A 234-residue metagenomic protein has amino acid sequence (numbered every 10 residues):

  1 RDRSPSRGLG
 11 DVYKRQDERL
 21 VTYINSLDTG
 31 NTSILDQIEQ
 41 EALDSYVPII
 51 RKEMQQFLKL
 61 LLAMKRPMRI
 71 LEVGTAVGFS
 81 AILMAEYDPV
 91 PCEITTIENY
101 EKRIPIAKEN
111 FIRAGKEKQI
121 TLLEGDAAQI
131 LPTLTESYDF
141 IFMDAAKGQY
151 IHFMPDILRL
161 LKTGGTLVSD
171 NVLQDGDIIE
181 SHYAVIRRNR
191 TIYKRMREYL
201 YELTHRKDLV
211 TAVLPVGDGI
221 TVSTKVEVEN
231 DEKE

Functional and structural regions predicted by a protein language model:
R1-Y13: Single conserved hydrophobic/aromatic residue that forms the stacking wall/gate of nucleotide- or nucleobase-binding
D2, V47-R51, N189: Short acidic-aromatic active-site loops that bind/stabilize oxyanions
L9, T32-L35, P91, G217: A structure-centric signal for secondary-structure junctions around beta-strands
D11, L27-N31, S80, I192: N-proximal short alpha-helices
K14-L71: Class I SAM-dependent transferase core
K52-E234: S-adenosylmethionine/decaboxylated-SAM
